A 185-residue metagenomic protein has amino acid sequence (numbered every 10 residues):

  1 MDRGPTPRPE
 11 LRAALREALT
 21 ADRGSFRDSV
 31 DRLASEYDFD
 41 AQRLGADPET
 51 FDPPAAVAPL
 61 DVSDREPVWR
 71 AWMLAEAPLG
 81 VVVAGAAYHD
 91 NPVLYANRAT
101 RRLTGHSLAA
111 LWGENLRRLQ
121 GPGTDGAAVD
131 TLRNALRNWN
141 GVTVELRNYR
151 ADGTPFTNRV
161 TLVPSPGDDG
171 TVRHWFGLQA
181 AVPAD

Functional and structural regions predicted by a protein language model:
R3-G4, T100-L111: PAS/PAS-like sensory domain cap-loop motif
R3-P54, L60-R65, R137-N140, E145-N158 (+1 more regions): Per-ARNT-Sim (PAS) sensory domains and their PAS-associated C-terminal
P59-H89, V93-T100: Sensory modules in modular signal-transduction proteins
A86-A87, R147-G153, P166-G167: PAS-family sensory domains
W112-G123: PAS-family sensory/regulatory domains
P122-N134: PAS/Per-ARNT-Sim sensory domains
T161-W175, A180-A184: Short loop/turn elements at sensory-signaling interfaces that couple input to output
